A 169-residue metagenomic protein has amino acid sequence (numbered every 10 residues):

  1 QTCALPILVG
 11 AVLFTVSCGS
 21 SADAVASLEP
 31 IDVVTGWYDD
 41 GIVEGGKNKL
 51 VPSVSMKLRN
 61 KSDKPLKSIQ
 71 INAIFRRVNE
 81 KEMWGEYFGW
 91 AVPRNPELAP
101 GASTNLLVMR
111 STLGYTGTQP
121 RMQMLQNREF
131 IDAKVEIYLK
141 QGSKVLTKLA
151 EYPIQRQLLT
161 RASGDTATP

Functional and structural regions predicted by a protein language model:
Q1-L5: Short, small-residue-biased leader/transition segments that mark boundaries at the very start of proteins
F14-S17: C-terminal motif of bacterial Sec signal peptides marking the signal peptidase cleavage site
S20-S53, I154-P169: Low-complexity, acidic Ser/Thr/Pro/Gly-rich terminal tails and inter-domain linkers that flank the onset of structured
I42-G46, K61, P96, Q123: Outer-membrane beta-barrel proteins
K49-L50, K67, E129-I131: Residue-level preference for beta-strand/loop junctions
M56-S62: Asparagine-centered strand-capping/turn motif at beta-strand->loop junctions
D63-M83: Short acidic, flexible loop segments centered on an aromatic residue
Y87-S143, P153-L159: Short, solvent-exposed, Trp/other aromatic-anchored flexible loops in extracytoplasmic proteins
